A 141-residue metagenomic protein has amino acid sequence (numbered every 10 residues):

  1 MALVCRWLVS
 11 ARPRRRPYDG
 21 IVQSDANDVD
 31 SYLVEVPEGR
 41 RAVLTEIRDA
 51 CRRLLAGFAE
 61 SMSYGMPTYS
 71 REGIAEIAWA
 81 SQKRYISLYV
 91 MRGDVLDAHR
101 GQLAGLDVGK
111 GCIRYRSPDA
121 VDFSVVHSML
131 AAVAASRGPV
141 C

Functional and structural regions predicted by a protein language model:
A2-C141: Charge-dense, helix-prone N-terminal extensions
